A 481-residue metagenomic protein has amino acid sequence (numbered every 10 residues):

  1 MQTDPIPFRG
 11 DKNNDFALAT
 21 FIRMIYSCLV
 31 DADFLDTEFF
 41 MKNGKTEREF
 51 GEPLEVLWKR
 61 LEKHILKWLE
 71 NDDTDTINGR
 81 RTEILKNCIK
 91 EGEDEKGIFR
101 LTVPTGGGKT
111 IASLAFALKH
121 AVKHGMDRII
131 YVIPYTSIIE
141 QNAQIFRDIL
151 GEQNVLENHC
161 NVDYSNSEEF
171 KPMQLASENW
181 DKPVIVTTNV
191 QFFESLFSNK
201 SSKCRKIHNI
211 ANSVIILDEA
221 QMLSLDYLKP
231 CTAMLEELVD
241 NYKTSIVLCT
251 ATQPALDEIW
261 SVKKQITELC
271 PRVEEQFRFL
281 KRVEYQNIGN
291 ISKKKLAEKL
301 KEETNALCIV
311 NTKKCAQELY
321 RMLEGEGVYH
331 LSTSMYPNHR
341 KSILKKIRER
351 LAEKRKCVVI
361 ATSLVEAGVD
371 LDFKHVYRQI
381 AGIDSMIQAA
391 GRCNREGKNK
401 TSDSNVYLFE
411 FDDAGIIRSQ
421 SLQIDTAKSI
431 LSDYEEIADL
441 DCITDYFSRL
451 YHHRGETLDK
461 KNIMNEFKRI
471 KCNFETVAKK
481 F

Functional and structural regions predicted by a protein language model:
M1-K63: Accessory nucleic-acid engagement/destabilization modules that flank
E95-A117: Walker A/P-loop
L118, M126-I149, V162, A255: Conserved Walker A/P-loop ATP-binding site and its immediately adjacent core in helicase/helicase-like ATPase domains
R128-I139, K301-E324, H330: Conserved strand-helix element at the start of the C-terminal RecA-like helicase core
T136, L156-K171, N311-K314, V328-K345 (+1 more regions): Conserved helicase motor
G151-F197: Inter-Walker segment of RecA-like/P-loop motor cores
V239, K294, E298-E303, K314 (+7 more regions): C-terminal helicase lobe and adjacent C-terminal extensions/tails of nucleic-acid helicase motors
S245, C249-E302: Interdomain hinge/linker at the junction between the two RecA-like core domains of SF2 helicases
